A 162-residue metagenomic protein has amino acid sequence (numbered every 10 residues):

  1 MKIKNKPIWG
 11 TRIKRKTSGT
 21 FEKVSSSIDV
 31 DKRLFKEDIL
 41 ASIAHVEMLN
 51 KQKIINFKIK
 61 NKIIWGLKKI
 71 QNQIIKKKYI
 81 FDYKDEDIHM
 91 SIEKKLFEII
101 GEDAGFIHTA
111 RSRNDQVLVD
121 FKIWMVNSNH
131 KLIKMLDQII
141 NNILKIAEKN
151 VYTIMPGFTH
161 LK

Functional and structural regions predicted by a protein language model:
K2-K162: A helix-coil-helix interface module used to build multimeric assemblies and to scaffold catalytic/cofactor sites
